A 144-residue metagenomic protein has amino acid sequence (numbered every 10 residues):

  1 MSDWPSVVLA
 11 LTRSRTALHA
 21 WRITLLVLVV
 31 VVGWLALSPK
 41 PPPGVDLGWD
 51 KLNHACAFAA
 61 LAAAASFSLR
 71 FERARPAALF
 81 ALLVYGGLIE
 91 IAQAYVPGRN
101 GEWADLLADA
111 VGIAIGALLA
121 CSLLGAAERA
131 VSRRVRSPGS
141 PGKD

Functional and structural regions predicted by a protein language model:
M1-S66, A78: "…centered on the first transmembrane helix and the immediately adjacent amphipathic helix/loop
M1-T16, A127-D144: Membrane-interfacial, low-structure loops and terminal tails that flank and connect transmembrane helices in multi-pass
H19-A20, F71-L79, E102-W103: Membrane-helix interface segments
V31-A36, A62-S66, L82-E90, I113 (+1 more regions): Alpha-helical transmembrane segments of multi-pass membrane proteins
K40-K51, G87-I115: Interfacial helix-loop-helix junctions of multi-pass membrane proteins
C56-R75, I113-L124: Membrane-interfacial alpha-helical segments at the cytosolic side of multi-pass membrane proteins
L69-R73, A92, V96, N100 (+2 more regions): Membrane-interfacial segments
L107-R136, K143: C-terminal "closing" transmembrane helix and its immediate cytosolic amphipathic cap in multi-pass membrane proteins
